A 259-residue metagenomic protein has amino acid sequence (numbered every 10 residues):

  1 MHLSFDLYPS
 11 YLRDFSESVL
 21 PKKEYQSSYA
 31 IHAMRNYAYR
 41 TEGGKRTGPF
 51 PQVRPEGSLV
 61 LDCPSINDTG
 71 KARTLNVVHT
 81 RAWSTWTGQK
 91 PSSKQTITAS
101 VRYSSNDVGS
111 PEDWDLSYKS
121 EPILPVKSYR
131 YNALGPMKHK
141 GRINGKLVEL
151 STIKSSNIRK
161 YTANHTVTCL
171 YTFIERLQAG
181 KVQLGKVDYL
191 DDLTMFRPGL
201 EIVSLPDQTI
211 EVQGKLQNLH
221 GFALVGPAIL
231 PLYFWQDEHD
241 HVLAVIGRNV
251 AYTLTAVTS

Functional and structural regions predicted by a protein language model:
M1-P136, A179-S259: Acidic, serine/threonine-rich low-complexity disordered tracts
Y129-V182: Surface-exposed beta-loop interaction hotspot
